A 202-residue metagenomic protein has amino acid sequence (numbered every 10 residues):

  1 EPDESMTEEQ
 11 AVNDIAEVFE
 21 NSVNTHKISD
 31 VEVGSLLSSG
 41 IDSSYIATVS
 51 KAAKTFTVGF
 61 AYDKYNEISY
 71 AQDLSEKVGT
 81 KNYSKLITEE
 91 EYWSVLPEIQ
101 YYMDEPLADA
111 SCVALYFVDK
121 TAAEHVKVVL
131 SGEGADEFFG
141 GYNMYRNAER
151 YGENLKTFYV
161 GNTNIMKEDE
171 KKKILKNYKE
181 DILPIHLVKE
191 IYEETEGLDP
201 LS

Functional and structural regions predicted by a protein language model:
P2-L201: ATP-dependent adenylate-handling active sites, centered on carboxylate activation for C-N bond formation
